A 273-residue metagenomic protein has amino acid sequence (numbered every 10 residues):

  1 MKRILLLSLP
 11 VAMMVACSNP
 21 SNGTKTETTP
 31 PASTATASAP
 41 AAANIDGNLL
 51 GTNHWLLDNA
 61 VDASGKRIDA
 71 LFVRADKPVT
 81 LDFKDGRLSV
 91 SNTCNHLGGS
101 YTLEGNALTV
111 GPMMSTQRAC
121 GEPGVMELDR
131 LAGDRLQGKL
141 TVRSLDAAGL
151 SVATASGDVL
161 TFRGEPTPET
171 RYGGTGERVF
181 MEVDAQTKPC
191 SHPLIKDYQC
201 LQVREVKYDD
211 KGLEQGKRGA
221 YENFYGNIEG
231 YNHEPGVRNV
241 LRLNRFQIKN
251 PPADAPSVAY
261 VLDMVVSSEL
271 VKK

Functional and structural regions predicted by a protein language model:
M1-I4: Positively charged n-region of N-terminal signal peptides that target proteins for export
M13-A16: C-terminal motif of bacterial Sec signal peptides marking the signal peptidase cleavage site
S18-E234, R238-K273: Lipid interaction determinants
